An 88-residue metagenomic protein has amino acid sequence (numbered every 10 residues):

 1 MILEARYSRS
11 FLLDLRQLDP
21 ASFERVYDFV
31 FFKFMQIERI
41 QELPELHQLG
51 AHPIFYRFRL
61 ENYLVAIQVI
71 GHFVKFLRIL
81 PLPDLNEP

Functional and structural regions predicted by a protein language model:
I2, F29, E45: Basic nucleic-acid-binding interfaces
I2, R9, L13, Q17 (+3 more regions): Enriched for short, Lys/Arg-rich terminal
L18, E24-R39: Compact soluble domain cores
S22, V30, I54-Y56, K75: Short alpha-helical segments used as structural interaction elements across diverse proteins
F32-R59: A short, surface-exposed loop/turn module that caps and links secondary-structure elements
